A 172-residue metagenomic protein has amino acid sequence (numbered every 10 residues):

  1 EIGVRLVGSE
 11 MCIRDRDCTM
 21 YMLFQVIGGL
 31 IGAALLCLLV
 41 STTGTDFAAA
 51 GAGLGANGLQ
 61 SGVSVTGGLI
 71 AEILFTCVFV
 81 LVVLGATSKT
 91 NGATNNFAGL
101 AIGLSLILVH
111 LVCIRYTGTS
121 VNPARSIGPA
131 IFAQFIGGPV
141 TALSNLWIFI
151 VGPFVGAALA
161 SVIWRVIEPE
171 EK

Functional and structural regions predicted by a protein language model:
E1-G8, I13: Single conserved hydrophobic/aromatic residue that forms the stacking wall/gate of nucleotide- or nucleobase-binding
M20, F24, G28-L36, F75-F79 (+6 more regions): Alpha-helical transmembrane segments in multi-pass membrane proteins
V26-F47, R115-G118: Transmembrane alpha-helix/helix-exit interface in multi-pass inner-membrane proteins
L38-G67, A133: Membrane-interface interhelical connector segments
V63-L81: Membrane-interface loop-to-helix entry segments
V83-K89, L108-G118: Transmembrane alpha-helix interface/packing and boundary motifs in multi-pass membrane proteins, characterized by
S126-N145: Short, membrane-exposed interhelical loops at transmembrane-helix boundaries
V162-K172: Membrane-interface capping segments at transmembrane-helix boundaries
